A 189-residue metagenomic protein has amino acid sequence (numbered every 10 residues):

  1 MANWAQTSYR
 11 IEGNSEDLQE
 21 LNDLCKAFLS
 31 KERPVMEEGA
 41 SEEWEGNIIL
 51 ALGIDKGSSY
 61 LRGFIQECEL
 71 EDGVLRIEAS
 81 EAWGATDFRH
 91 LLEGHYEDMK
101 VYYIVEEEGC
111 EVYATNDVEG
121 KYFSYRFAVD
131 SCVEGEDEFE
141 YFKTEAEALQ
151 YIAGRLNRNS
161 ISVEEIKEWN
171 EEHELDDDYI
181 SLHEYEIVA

Functional and structural regions predicted by a protein language model:
M1-A189: Intrinsic low-complexity, intrinsically disordered or marginally ordered coil/linker segments
